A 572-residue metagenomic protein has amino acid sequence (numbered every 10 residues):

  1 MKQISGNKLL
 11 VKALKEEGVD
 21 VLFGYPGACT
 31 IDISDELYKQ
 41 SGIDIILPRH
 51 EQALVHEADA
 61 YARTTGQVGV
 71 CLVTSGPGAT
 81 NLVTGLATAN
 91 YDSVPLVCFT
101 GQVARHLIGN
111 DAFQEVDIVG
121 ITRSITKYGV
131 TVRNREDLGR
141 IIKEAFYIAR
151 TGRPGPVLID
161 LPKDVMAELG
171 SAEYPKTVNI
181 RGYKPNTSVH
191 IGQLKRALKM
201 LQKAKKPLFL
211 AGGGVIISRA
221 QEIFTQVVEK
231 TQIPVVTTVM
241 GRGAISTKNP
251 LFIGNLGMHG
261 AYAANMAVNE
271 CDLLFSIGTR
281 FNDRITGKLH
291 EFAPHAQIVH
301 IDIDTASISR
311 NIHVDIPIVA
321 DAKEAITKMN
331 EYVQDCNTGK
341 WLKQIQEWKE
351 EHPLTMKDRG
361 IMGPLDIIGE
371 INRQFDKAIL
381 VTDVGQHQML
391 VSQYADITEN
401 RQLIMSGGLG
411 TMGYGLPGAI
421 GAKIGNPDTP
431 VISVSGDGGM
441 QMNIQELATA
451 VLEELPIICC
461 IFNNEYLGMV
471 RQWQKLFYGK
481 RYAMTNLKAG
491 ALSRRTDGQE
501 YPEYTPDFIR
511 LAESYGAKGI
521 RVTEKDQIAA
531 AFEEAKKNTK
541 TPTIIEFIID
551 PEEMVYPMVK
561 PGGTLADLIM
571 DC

Functional and structural regions predicted by a protein language model:
M1-V333, E370, P456-C459, F477-M484 (+2 more regions): N-terminal alpha/beta PP-like core and its mobile active-site loop of ThDP/TPP-dependent enzymes
N7-V11, K15-D20, I33-L37, Q346-A422: Active-site diphosphate/adenylate-binding microenvironment
T30, E51-H56, H387-M389, E524-I528: Short acidic loop-to-helix transition motifs that present clustered carboxylates
H50-E51, N110-D111, K184-R196, L256-G260 (+5 more regions): A general structural motif
L107, F113-Q114, S309-N311, P317-V319 (+2 more regions): Thiamine diphosphate
I125-Y128, N179-R181, Q346-I361, L492-R495: Short glycine/proline- and acidic residue-enriched helix-loop micro-motifs that form flexible lids or anion-recognition
P154-V157, D335-W348, M356, I544: Flexible, glycine/charged-enriched surface loops at secondary-structure junctions
D160, V381-D383, E546: Short beta-strand segments
